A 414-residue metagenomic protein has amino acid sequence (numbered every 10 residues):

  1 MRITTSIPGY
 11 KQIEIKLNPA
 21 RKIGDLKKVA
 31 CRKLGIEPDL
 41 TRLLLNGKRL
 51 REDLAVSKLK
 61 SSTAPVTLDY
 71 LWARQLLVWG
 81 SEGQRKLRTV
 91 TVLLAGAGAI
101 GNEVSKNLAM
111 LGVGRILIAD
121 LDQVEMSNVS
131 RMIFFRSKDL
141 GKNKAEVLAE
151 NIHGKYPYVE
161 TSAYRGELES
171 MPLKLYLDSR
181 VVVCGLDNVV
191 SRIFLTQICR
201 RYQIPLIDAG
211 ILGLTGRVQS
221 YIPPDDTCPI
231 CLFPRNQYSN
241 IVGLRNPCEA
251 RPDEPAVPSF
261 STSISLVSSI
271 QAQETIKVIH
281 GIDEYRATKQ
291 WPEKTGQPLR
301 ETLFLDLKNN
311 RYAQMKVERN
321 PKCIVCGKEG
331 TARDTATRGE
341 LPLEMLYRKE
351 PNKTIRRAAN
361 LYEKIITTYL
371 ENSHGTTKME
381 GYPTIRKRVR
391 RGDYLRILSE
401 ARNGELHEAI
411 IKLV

Functional and structural regions predicted by a protein language model:
M1-K16: Eukaryote-biased recognition of intrinsically disordered, low-complexity regulatory segments
Y10, I36-P38, S61, G404: A cross-taxa feature marking solvent-exposed loop/turn segments within ectodomains of secreted and single-pass membrane
K11-Q12, R49, N403-E408: Short, solvent-exposed loop/turn motifs
P19, K28-R49: Short loop-to-beta-strand transition segments
R21-K22, K28, K33-L34, V66-V414: Adenine nucleotide-associated cytosolic modules
G47-D69, I385-R388: Eukaryotic mixed-charge, acidic/polar low-complexity intrinsically disordered regions
